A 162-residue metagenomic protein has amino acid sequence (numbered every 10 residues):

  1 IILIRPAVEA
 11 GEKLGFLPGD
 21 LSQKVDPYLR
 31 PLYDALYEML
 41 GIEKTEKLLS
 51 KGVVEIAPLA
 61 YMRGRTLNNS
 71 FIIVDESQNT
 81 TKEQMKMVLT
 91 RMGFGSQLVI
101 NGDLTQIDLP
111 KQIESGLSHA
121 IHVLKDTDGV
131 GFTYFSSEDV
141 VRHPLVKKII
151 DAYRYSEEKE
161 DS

Functional and structural regions predicted by a protein language model:
I2-V74, Q78-S162: Conserved helicase motor core of SF1/SF2 NTP-dependent helicases
